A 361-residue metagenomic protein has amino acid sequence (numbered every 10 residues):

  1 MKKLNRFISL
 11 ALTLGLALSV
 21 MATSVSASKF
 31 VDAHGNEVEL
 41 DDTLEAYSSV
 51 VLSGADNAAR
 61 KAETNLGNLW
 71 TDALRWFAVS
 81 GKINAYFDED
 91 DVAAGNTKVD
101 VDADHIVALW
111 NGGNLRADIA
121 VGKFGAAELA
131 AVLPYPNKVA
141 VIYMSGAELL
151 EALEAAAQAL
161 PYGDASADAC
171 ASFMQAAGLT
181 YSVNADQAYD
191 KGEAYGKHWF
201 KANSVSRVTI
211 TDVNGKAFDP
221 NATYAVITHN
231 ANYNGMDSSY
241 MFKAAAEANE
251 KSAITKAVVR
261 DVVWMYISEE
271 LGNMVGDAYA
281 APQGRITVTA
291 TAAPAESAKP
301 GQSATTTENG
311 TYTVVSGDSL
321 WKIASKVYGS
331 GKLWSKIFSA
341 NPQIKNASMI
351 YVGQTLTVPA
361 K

Functional and structural regions predicted by a protein language model:
L4-S26: Sec-dependent N-terminal signal peptides of Gram-positive bacterial secreted proteins and lipoproteins
N5-I8, S28-A33, P300-S303, T313-V315 (+2 more regions): Hydrophobic membrane-targeting and insertion signals
S28-T306: Catalytic centers of hydrolytic enzymes
V51, Y143, T313-V315, T357: Generic structural detector for well-ordered beta-strands
I227-H229, I323, V358-P359: Residue-level recognition of conserved beta-strand edge/terminus positions
S303-G331, S335, Q354: Primarily a LysM-type cell-wall glycan-binding module
K326, S330-K361: Extracellular LysM carbohydrate-binding repeats and other cell-envelope/extracellular binding modules
